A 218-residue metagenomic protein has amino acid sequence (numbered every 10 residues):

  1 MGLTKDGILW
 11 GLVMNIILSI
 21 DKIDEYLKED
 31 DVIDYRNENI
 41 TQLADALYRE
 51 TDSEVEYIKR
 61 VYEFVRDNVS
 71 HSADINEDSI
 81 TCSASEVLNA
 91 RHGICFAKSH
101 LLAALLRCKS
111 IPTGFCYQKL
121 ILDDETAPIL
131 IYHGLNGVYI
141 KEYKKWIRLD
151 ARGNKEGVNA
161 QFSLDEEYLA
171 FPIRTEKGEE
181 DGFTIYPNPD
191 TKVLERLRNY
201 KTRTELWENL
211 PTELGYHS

Functional and structural regions predicted by a protein language model:
L3, Y139-I140, Y200: Intrinsically disordered, low-complexity regions enriched in Ser/Pro/Gly/Gln/His and often acidic
L3-V13: Short, Lys/Arg-enriched N-terminal segments with co-localized hydrophobic residues within the first ~10-30 amino acids
S19-A90: Secondary-structure boundary elements
E63, A97-P187: Hydrophobic/aromatic-rich core segments of domains that either
R91-C95: Gly/Ser-rich catalytic serine loop of serine hydrolases
E179-S218: Alpha-helical and coiled-coil interaction segments, frequently adjacent to or embedded within charge-biased
